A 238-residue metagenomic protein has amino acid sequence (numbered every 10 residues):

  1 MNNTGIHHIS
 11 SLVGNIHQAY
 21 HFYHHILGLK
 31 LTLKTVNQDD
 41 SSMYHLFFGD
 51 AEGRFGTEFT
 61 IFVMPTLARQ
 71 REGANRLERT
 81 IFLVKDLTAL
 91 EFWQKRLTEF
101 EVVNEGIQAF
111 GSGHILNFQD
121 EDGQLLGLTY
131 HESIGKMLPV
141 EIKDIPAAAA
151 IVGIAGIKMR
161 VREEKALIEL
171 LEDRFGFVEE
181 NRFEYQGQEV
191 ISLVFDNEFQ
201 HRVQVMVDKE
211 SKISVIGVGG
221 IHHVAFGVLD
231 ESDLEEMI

Functional and structural regions predicted by a protein language model:
M1-A74, E78-F82, D86-E91, E99-V103: Active-site-proximal cofactor/substrate-binding loop regions of enzyme domains
M1-Q18, L77-F82, S133-I168, V178 (+1 more regions): N-terminal beta-strand motif that seeds the catalytic metal site of vicinal oxygen chelate
N2, Q70-G73, F118-Q119, A148-A149 (+1 more regions): Short, low-complexity cationic-aromatic patches
L12-F55, I107-S112, N117, M159-R202 (+1 more regions): Core segments of cupin and vicinal oxygen chelate
T32-T35, E91-G153, N181-V205: Vicinal oxygen chelate
T66-Q70, K143-P146, D208-S214: Short beta-strand/turn micro-motifs at beta-sheet edges
N197-I221: Flexible internal linker/loop segments at domain or repeat junctions
A225-L229, L234-I238: Extended, compositionally biased non-globular segments
